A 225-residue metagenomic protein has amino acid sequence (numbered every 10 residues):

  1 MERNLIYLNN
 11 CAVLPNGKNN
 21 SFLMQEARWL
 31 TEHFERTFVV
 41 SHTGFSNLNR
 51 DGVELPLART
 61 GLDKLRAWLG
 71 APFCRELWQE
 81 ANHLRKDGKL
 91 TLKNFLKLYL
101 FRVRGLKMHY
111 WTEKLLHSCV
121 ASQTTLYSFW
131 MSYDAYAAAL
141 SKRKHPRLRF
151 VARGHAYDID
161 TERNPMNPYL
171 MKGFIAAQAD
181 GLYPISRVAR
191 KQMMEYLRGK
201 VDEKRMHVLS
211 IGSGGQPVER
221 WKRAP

Functional and structural regions predicted by a protein language model:
M1-L65, A121-S122, A177: N-terminal subdomain of nucleotide-sugar transferases
E2-L8, T125-S132, A138-D160: Active-site proximal beta-strand in glycosyltransferases
K18-F22, R104-Y110, H145-V151, Y157-A177 (+2 more regions): Nucleotide-sugar donor phosphate/pyrophosphate-binding loop at the beta->alpha transition of glycosyltransferases
N19, V40-H42, Y127-W130, P184-S186 (+1 more regions): Replace "coordinates the UDP/GDP/TDP-sugar" with "coordinates nucleotide-activated sugar donors
T43, A177-R205, S213-G215: A short, active-site helix/loop in glycosyltransferases that binds the activated sugar's phosphate group
F45-V103: A conserved catalytic-core segment of Leloir-type glycosyltransferases
N94-G105, T112-D134: Short N-terminal targeting/anchoring amphipathic segment
E162-M166, M194, H207-P225: Acidic anion/phosphate-binding donor-loop and adjacent secondary structure in glycosyltransferase catalytic cores
